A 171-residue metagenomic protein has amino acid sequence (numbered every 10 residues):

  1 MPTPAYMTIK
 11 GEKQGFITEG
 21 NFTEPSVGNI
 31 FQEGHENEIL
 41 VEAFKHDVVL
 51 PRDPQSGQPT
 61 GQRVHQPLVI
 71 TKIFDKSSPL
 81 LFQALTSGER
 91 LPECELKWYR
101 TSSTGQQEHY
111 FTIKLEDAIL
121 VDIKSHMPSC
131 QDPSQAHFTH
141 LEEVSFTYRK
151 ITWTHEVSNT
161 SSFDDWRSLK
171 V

Functional and structural regions predicted by a protein language model:
M1-V171: Glycine-rich, low-complexity intrinsically disordered segments
